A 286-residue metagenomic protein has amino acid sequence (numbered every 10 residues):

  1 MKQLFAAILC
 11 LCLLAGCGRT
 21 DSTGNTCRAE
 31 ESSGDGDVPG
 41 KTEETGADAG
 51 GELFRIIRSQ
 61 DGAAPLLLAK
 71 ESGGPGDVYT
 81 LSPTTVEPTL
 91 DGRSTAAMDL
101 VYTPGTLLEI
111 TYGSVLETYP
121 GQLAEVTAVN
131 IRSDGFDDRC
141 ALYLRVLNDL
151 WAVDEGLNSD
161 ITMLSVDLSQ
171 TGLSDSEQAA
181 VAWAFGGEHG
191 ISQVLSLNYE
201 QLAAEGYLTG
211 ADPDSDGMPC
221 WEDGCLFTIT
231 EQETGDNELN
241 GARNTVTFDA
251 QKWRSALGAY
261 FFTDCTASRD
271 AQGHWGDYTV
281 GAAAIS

Functional and structural regions predicted by a protein language model:
M1-I8: Positively charged n-region of N-terminal signal peptides that target proteins for export
L13-G16: C-terminal motif of bacterial Sec signal peptides marking the signal peptidase cleavage site
G18, G24, R28-D35, G40-E44 (+7 more regions): Flexible low-complexity loop/turn motifs enriched in small/helix-breaking residues
G46-L53, A259-T263: Short coil-to-beta-strand transition motifs
T95-Y102: Short, surface-exposed secondary-structure edge patches
G113-Y119: Short, charged beta-turn/beta-strand-edge "cap" motif at the junction between a beta-strand and an adjacent loop
F262-S286: Short beta-strand edge/turn micro-motifs at domain boundaries
